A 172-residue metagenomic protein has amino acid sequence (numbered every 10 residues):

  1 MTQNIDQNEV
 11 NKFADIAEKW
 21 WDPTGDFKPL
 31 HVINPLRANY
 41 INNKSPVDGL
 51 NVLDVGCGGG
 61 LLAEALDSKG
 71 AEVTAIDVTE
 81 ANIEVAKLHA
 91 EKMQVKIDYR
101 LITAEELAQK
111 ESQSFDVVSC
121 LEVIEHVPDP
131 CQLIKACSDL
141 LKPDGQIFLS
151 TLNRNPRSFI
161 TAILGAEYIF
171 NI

Functional and structural regions predicted by a protein language model:
M1-W21: N-terminal, positively charged/glycine-rich alpha-helical extensions of SAM-dependent methyltransferases
H31-D48: Conserved alpha-helix/loop element of class I SAM-dependent methyltransferases that forms part of the SAM/SAH-binding
L50-G56: Conserved class I S-adenosyl-L-methionine
L61-E106: Class I SAM-dependent methyltransferase SAM/SAH-binding core
A108-V118: A short acidic, Gly/Pro-enriched loop at the edge of an enzyme's catalytic core that lines a small-molecule cofactor
V117-P128: A short SAM/SAH-binding and catalytic strip from SAM-dependent methyltransferases
C131-Q146: A short glycine-rich, Lys/Arg-flanked "PGG" loop and its adjoining helix->strand segment in the class I
Q146-F170: Conserved class I S-adenosyl-L-methionine
